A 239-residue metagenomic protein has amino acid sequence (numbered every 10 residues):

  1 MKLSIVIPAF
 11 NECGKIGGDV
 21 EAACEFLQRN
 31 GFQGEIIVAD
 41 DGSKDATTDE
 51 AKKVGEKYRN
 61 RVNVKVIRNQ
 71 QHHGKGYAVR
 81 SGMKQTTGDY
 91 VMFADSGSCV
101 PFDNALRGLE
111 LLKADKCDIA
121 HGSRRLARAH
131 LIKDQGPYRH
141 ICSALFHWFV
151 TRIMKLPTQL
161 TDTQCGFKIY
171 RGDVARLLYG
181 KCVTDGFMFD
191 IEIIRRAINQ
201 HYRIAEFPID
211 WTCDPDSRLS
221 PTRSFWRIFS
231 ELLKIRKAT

Functional and structural regions predicted by a protein language model:
K2-S4, E35, E192: Cell-envelope/extracellular polymer assembly enzymes that use nucleotide-activated donors
E12-Q28: Short, well-formed alpha-helical segments that are part of the catalytic scaffolds of diverse glycosyltransferases
G14-G18, D45-V54: Acidic helix N-cap motif at the loop->helix transition within catalytic regions of sugar-transfer enzymes
D19, T47, V79, D103-A105 (+1 more regions): Acidic donor-diphosphate engagement hotspot in glycosyltransferases and nucleotidyltransferases that stabilizes
G34-V38, T48-Q85: Conserved donor nucleotide-binding strand/loop of the catalytic core
D40-D49, S98: A conserved acidic beta->alpha catalytic loop
N69-Q85, Y90-F93, F102-F187, D214-R223 (+1 more regions): Acceptor/aglycone-binding surface of glycosyltransferases and processive sugar-polymer synthases
T158-Q159, C182-D185, I194-T212: Catalytic donor-sugar/metal-binding loop of nucleotide-sugar-dependent glycosyltransferases
